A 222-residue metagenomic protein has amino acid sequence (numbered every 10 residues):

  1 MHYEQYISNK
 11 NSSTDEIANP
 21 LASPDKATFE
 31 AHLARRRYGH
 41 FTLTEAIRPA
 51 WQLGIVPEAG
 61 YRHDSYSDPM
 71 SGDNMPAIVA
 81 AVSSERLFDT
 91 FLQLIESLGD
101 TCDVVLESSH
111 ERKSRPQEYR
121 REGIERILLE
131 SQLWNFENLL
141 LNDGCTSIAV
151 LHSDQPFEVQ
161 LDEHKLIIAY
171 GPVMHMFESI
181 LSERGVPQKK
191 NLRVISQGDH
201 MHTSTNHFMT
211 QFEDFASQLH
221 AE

Functional and structural regions predicted by a protein language model:
M1-L166, Y170-E222: Structured alpha/beta or helical-core interaction and ligand-binding surfaces enriched in interleaved
